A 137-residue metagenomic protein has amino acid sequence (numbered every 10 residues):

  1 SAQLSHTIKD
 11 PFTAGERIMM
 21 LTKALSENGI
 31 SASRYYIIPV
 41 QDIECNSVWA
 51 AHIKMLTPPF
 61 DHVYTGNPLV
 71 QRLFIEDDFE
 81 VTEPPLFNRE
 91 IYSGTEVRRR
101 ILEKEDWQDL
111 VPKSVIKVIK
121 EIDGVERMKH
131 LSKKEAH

Functional and structural regions predicted by a protein language model:
S1-H137: Nucleotidyltransferase catalytic core that binds NTPs
